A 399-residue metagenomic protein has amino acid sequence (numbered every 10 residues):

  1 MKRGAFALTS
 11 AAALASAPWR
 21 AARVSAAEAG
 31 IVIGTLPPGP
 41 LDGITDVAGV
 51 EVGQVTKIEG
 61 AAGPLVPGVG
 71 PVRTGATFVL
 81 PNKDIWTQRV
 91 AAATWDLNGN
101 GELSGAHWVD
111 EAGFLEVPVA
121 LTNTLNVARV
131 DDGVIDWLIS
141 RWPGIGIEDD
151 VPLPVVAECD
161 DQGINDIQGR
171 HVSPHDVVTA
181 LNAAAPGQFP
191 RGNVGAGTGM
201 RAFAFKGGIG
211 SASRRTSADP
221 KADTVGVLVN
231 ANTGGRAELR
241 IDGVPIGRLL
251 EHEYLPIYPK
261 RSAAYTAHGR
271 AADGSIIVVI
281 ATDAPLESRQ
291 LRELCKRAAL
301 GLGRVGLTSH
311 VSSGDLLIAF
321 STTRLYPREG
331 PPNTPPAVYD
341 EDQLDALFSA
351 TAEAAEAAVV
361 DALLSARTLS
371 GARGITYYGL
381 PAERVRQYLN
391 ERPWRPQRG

Functional and structural regions predicted by a protein language model:
M1-A21: N-terminal export signals
A22-G399: Alpha/propeptide regions of enzymes that mature by internal proteolysis
